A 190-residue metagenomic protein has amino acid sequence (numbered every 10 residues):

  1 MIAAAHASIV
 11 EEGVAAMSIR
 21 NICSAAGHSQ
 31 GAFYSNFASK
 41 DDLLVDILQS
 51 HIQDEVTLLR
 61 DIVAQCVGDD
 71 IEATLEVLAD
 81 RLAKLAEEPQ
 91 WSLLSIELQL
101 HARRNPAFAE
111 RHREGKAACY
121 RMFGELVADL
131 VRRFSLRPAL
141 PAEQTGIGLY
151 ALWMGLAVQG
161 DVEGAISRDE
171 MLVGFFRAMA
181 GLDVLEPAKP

Functional and structural regions predicted by a protein language model:
M1-H6, I22, I47-H51, E55 (+1 more regions): Generic hydrophobic, amphipathic alpha-helix propensity
A4-D42, D46: Helix-turn-helix
A4-E12, L58-I62, L94-L98, L152-Q159: Solvent-exposed, amphipathic alpha-helical segments
A38-D42, D46, Q53, A86-Q90 (+3 more regions): Residues in soluble alpha-helical coiled-coils and helical-bundle/repeat scaffolds
D46, R60-W91, A142-L149: Hydrophobic alpha-helical connector segments
V56-T57, D61, E87-I96, P106-R133 (+2 more regions): Amphipathic alpha-helical packing segments from all-alpha helical-bundle domains
D80-A86, L94-R104, A178: Helix-loop "lid/cap" segments that line or gate small-molecule binding pockets
F108-E110, L130-L182, E186-P190: Hydrophobic/aromatic-rich alpha-helical bundle segments in the mid-to-C-terminal region
